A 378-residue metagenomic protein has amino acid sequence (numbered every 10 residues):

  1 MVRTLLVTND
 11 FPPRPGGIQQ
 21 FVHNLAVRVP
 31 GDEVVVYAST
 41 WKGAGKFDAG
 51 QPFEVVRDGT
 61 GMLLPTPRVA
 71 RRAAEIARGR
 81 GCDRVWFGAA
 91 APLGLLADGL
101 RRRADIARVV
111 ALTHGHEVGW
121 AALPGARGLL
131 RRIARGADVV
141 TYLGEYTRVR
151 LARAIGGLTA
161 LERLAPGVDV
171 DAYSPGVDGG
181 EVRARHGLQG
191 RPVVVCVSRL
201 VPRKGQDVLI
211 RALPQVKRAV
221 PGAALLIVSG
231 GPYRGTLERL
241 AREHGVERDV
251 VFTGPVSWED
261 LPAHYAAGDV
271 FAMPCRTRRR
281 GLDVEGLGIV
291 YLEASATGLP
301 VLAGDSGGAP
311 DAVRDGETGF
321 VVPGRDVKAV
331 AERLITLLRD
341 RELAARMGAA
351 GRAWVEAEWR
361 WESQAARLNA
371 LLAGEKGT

Functional and structural regions predicted by a protein language model:
F87-L93: Short His-centered aromatic/hydrophobic patch
A111, R132-V177, L188, F252-T253: Donor nucleotide-sugar binding/catalytic pocket of nucleotide-sugar-dependent glycosyltransferases
T141, L188-K204, I210-L213: Conserved donor-binding/catalytic core segment of Leloir-type glycosyltransferases
G222, A329, T336, L343-A357 (+1 more regions): A short, well-ordered alpha-helix in the C-terminal region of glycosyltransferases
E238-D260, V270: Nucleotide-activated donor-binding/catalytic signature segment of Leloir-type glycosyltransferases, i.e., the conserved
P255, A266-V284, L299: Acidic donor-binding loop of glycosyltransferase active sites
A272, Y291, S295-A296, P300-A303 (+1 more regions): Short hydrophobic beta-strand element within catalytic cores of glycosyltransferases and related nucleotide-activated
R314-G316, F320-V327, T336-E342: Conserved acidic donor-binding segment of nucleotide-sugar-dependent glycosyltransferases
